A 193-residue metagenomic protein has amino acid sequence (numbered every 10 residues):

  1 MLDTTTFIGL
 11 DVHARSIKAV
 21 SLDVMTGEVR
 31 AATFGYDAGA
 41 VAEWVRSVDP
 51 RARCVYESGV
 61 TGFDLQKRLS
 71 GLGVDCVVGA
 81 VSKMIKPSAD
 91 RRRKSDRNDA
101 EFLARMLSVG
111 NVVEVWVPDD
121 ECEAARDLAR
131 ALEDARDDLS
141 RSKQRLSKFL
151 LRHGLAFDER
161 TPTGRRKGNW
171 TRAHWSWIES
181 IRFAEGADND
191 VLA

Functional and structural regions predicted by a protein language model:
M1-A193: A detector of single, family-specific signature residues that are central to catalytic or substrate-handling motifs
